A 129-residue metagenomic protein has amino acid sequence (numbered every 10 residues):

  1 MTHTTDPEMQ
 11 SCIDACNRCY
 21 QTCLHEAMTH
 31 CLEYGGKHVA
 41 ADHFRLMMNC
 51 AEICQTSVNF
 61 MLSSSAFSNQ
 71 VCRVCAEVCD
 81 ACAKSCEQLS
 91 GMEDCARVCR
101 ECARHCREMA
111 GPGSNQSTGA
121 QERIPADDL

Functional and structural regions predicted by a protein language model:
M1-L129: Amphipathic alpha-helical hairpins
